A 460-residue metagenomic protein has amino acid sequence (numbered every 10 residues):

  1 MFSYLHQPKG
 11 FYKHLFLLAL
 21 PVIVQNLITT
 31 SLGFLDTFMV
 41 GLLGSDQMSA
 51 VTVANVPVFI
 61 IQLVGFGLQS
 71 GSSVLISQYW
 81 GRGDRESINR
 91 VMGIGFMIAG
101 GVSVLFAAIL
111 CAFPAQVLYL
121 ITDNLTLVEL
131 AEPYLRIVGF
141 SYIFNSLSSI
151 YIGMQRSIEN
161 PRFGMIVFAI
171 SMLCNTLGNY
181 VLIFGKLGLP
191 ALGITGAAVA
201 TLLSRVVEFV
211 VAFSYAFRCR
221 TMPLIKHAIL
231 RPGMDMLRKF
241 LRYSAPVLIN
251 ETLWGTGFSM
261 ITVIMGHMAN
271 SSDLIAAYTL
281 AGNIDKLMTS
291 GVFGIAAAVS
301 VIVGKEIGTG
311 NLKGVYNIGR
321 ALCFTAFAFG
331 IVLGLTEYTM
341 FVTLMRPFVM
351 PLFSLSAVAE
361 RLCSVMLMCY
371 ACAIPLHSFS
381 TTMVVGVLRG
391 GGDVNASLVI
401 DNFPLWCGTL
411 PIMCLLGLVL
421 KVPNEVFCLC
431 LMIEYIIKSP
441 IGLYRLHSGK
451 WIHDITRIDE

Functional and structural regions predicted by a protein language model:
M1-A19, I76-S141, L189-A245, V303-A373 (+1 more regions): Short alpha-helical transmembrane segments in multi-pass integral membrane proteins
K13-S73, S77, A245-G266: Signature of the first transmembrane helix
L17-G33, I137, S171, S204-E208 (+4 more regions): Transmembrane helical elements of multi-pass membrane transporters/channels
V22, N26, T37-F38, N55 (+15 more regions): Transmembrane alpha-helix boundary and packing residues in multipass membrane permease domains and related
I23, L27, S31, L35 (+18 more regions): Generic alpha-helical transmembrane segments of integral inner-membrane proteins, especially permease/transport modules
L27, S31-S49, L118-L125, V181-L192 (+5 more regions): Helix-terminus/linker motif at the lipid-water interface of multi-pass membrane proteins
M48-A108, N145-G164, T262, I275-F341 (+1 more regions): Small-residue-rich hydrophobic transmembrane alpha-helices
Q69, S73, V138-R156, G164-M172 (+6 more regions): Short runs within selected transmembrane alpha-helices of multi-pass transporters and secretion channels
